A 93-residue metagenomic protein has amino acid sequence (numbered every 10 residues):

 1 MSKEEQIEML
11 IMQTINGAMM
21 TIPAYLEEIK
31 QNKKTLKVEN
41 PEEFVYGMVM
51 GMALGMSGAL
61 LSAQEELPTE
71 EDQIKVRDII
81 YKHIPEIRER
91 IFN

Functional and structural regions predicted by a protein language model:
M1-K30: Short terminal alpha-helical segments
K3, K30-K37, K75, K82: Context-gated lysine
K3-L10, K37-V45, D72: Non-transmembrane, amphipathic alpha-helical segments
M19-L60: Amphipathic alpha-helical interaction modules
A59-N93: Charged low-complexity stretches with an acidic bias
